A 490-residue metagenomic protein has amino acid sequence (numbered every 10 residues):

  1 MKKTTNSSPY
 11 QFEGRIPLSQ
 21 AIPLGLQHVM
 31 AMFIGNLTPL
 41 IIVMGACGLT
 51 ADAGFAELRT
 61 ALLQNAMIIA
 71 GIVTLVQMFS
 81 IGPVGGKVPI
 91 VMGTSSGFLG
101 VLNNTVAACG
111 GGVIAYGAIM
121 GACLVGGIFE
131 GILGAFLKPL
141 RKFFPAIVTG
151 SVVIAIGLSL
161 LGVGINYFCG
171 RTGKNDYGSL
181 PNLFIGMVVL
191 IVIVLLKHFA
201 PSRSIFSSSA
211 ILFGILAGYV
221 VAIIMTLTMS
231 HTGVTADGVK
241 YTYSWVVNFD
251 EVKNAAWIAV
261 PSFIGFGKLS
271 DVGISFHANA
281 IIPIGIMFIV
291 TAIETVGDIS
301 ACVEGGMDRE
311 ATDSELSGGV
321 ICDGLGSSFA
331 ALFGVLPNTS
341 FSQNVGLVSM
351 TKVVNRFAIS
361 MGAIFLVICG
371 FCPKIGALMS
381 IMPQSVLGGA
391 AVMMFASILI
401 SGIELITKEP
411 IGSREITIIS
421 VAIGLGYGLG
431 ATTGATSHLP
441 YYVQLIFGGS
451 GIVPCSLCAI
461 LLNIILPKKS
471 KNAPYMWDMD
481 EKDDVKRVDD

Functional and structural regions predicted by a protein language model:
K2-S19, L40-A53, E57, V84 (+3 more regions): Transmembrane alpha-helical segments and their short flanking loops that form helix-hairpins/helix-helix interfaces
L18, M44-K87, N279-R356: Membrane-embedded helical hairpins/re-entrant loop segments and their flanking transmembrane helices within multi-pass
A21-L190, K374-I375, I381, S385 (+3 more regions): Early transmembrane hairpin of solute transport permeases
E57-A61, P181, I191-G265, D271 (+3 more regions): Flexible hinge motifs at transmembrane-helix junctions and intramembrane kinks/re-entrant loops in multi-pass membrane
Q64-M67, G71, L75, I90-T94 (+11 more regions): Transmembrane helix-bundle signature of multi-pass membrane transporters/permeases
M78-I90, K138-F143, K197-S209, T351-R356 (+1 more regions): Membrane-helix interface "capping/anchor" motifs
N103-C109, L160-F168, A222-T232, A330-F333 (+1 more regions): Hydrophobic alpha-helical transmembrane segments in multi-pass integral membrane proteins
